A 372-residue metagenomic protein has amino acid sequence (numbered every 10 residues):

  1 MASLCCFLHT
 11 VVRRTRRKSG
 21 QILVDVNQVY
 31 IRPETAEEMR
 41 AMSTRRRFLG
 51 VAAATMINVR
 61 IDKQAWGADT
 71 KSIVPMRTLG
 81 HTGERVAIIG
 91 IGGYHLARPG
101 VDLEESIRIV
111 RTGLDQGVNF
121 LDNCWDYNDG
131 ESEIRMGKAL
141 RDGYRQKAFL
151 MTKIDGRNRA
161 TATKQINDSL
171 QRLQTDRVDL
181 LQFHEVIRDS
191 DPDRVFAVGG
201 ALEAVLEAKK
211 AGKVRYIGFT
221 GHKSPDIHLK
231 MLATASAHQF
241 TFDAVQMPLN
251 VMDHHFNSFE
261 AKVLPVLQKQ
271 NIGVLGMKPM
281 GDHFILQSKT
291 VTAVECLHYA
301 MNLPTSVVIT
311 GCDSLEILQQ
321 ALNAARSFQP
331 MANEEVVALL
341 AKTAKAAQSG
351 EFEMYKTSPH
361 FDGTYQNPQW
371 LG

Functional and structural regions predicted by a protein language model:
S3-S43: N-terminal secretory signal peptides
N27-K147, A204, K210: N-terminal binding-site loop/beta-alpha segment at the start of enzyme catalytic domains that lines or forms
L79, I91, L121, M136 (+7 more regions): Conserved, mostly hydrophobic/aromatic
Y94-L103, T152-A160, D193, Q287: Active-site mouth loops of central-metabolism enzymes
N119-D126, M151-K153, R215-T220, Q246-M247 (+1 more regions): Short catalytic-loop micro-motif centered on adjacent basic/acidic residues
R157-K262, Q268-L275: Glycine/proline-rich, positively charged, aromatic-decorated active-site loop/lid region on the catalytic face
H238, K262-G372: Structured C-terminal cap/extension of enzyme domains
